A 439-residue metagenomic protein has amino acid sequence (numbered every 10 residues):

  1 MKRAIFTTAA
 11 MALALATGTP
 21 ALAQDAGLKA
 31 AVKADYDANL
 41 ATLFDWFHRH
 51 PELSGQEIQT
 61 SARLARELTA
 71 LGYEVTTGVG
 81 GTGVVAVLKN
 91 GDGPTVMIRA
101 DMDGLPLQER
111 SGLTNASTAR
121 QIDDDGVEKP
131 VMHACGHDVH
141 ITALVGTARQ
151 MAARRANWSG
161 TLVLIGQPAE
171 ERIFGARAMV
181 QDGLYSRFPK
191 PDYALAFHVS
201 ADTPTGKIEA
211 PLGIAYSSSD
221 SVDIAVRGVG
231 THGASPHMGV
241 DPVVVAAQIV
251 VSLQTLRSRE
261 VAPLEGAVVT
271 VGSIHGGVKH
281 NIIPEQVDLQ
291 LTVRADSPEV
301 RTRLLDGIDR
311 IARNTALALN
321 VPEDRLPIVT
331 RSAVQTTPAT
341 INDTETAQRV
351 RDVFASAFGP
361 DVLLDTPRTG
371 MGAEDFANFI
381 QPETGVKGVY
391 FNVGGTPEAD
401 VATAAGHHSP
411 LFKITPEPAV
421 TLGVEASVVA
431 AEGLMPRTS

Functional and structural regions predicted by a protein language model:
M1-A23: Gram-negative bacterial Sec-dependent N-terminal signal peptides
Q24, A247-S439: Metal-dependent amide/peptide-bond hydrolase catalytic core, centered on the "pita-bread" metallohydrolase fold
Q24-H133, D138-G160: Acidic/His- and Gly-rich active-site-bordering loop/insert found across diverse amide/peptide-bond hydrolases
N39-T42, W46, Q59, R63 (+10 more regions): Extracytoplasmic/secreted proteins, especially bacterial periplasmic and envelope-associated proteins
F47, L68, A86, I98 (+9 more regions): Divalent metal-coordination and catalytic microenvironments
E109-Q121, G213-S217, A399-H407: Short, flexible, mixed-charge acidic loops at enzyme active sites
R120-M132, D138-V139, Q150-P284: Histidine/acidic-residue-rich, glycine-tolerant segments that coordinate divalent metal ions
